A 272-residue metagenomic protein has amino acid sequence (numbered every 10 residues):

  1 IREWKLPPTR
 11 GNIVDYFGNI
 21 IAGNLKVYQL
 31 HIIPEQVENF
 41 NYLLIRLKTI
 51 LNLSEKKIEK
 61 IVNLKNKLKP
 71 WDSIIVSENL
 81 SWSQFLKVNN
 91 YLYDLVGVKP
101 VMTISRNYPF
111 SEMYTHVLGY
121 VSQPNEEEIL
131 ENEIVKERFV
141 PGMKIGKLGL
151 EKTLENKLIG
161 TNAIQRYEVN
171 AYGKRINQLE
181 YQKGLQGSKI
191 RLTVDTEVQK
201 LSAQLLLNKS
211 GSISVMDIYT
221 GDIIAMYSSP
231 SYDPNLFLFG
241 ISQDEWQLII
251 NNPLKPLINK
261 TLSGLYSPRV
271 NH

Functional and structural regions predicted by a protein language model:
I1-R175, Q182-K183, N208-S212, I218-Y219 (+1 more regions): Membrane-proximal periplasmic segments of bacterial cell-envelope enzymes, especially penicillin-binding proteins
L30-L43, S231-P253: A short, polar/charged loop-to-alpha-helix boundary motif
V76, Y232, L262: Short clusters of hydrophobic/aromatic residues that line enzyme substrate/ligand-binding pockets
S111, Q123, G142, N170 (+4 more regions): Generic signature of intrinsically disordered, low-complexity segments enriched in small/polar residues
Y181-Y219, M226, L238-H272: Active-site loop and adjoining helix of the penicillin-binding protein/serine DD-peptidase-beta-lactamase fold
I223-Y232: Soluble metallo-hydrolase cores and metallopeptidase-like ectodomains found primarily in the secretory/periplasmic
